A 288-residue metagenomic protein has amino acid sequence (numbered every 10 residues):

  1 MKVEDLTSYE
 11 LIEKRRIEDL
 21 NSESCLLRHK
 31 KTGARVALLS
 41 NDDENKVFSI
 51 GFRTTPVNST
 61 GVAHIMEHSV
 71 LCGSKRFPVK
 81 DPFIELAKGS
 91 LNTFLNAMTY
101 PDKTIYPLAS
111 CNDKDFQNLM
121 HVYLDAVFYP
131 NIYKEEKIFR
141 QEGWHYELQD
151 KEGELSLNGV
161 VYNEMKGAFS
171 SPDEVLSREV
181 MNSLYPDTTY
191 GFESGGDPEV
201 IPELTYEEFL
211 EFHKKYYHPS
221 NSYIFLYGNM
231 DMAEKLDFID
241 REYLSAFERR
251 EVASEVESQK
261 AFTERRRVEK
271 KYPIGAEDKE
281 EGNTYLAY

Functional and structural regions predicted by a protein language model:
M1-V57, R76-K114, E136, L148-L155 (+3 more regions): Non-catalytic beta-strand/loop surface segments
P56-N58, M232-A233: Short beta-strands and strand-coil junctions in structured, solvent-facing domains, enriched
T60-C72: Active-site recognition of the HExxH zinc-binding catalytic motif
N112-K114, G228-A233: Helix N-cap motif at beta-to-alpha junctions
Q117-H121, K235-D237: Charge-rich, low-aromatic oligomerization/scaffolding segments with amphipathic character
L119-Y123, E136-K137: Divalent-metal coordination cores built from histidine and acidic residues
L124-K134, R241-E251: A common structural junction motif
